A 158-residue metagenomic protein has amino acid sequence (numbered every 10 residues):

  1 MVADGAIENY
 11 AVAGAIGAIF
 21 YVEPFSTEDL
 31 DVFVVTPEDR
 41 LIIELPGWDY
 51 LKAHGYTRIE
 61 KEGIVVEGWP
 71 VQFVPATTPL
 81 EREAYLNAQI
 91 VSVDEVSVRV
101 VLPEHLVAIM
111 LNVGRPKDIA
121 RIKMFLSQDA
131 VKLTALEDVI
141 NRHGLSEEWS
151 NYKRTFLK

Functional and structural regions predicted by a protein language model:
M1-K158: Compositionally biased terminal segments of proteins
